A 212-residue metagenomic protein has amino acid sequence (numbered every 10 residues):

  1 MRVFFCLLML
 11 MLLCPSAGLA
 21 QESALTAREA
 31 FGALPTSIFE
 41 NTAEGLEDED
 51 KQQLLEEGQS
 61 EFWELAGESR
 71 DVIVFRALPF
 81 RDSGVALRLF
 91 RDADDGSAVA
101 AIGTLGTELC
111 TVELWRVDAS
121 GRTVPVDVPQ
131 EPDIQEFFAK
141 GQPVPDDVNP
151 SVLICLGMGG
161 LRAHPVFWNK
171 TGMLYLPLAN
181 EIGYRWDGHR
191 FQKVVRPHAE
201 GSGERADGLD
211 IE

Functional and structural regions predicted by a protein language model:
M1-F4: Positively charged n-region of N-terminal signal peptides that target proteins for export
C6-P15: Bacterial N-terminal signal peptides
L19-R91: Terminal domain-start segments
G67-I73, V117, G121-V124, W186: Surface-exposed loop/turn elements that mediate protein-protein interactions on large endomembrane-trafficking
L78-R81, A93-D94, I102-L109, H164-T171: Short, flexible beta-strand-to-coil junctions
D82-A86, A98-I102, E108-V112, D146-P150 (+1 more regions): Short, surface-exposed coil-to-beta transition loops
A93-Q130: Mid-length scaffold segments of soluble, non-membrane domains
V124-E212: Short aromatic loop motif centered on NTY/YTY
